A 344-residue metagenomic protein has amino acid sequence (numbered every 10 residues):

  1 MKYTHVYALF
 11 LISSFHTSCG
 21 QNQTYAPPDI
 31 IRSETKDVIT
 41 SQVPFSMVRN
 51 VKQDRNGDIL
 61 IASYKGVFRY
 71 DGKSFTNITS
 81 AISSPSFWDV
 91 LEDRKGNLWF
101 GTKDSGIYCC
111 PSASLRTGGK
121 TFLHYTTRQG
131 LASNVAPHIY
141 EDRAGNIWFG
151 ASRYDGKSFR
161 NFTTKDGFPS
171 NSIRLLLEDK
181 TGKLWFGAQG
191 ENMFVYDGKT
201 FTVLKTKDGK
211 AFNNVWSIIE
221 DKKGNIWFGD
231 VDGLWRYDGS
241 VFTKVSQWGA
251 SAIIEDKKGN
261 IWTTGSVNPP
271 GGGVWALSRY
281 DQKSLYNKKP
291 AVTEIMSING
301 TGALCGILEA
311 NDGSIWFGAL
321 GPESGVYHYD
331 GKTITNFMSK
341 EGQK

Functional and structural regions predicted by a protein language model:
M1-K344: Carboxylate-rich, polar loop motifs that coordinate divalent cations or form catalytic acidic clusters
